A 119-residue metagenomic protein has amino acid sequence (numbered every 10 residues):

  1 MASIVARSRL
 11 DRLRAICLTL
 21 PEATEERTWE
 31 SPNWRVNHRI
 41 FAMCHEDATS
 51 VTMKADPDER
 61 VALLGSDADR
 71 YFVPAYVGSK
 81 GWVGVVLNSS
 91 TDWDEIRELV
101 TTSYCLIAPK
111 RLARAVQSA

Functional and structural regions predicted by a protein language model:
M1-A119: Charge-dense, helix-prone N-terminal extensions
